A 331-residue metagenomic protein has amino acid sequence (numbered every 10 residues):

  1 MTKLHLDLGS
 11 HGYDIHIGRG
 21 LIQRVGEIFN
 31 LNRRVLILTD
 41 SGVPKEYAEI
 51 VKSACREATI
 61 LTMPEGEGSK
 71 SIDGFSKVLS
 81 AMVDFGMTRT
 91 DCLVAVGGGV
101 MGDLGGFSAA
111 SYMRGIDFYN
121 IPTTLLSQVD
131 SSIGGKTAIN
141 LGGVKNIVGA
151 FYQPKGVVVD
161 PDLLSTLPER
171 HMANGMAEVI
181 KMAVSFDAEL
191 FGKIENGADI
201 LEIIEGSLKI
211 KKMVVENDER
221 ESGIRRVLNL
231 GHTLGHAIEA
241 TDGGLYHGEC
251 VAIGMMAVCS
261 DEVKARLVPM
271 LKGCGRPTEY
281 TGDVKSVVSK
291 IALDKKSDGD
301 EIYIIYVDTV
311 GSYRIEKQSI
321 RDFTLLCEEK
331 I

Functional and structural regions predicted by a protein language model:
M1-C92: ATP/NTP phosphate-donor binding region
G9, N30, F107-E195: A glycine/threonine-rich phosphate-anchoring loop and its flanking beta-alpha core in nucleotide/phosphate-binding
G18, I37, P122, D160 (+3 more regions): Residue-level signal for inorganic ion chemistry
E65-G66, V96-G98, L230-G231: Glycine-rich beta-strand-to-loop/alpha-helix junction loops that act as flexible
D84-T90, Y112-I121, A240-E249, E262-A265: Phosphate-handling active-site elements
V100-F107, Q128, A237: Short glycine/serine/threonine-rich phosphate/pyrophosphate-binding segments that cradle anionic phosphate groups
A177-V179, K264-I331: C-terminal charged capping/lid subdomain of soluble metabolic enzymes
G192-S286: Active-site segments that bind and position negatively charged phosphate/pyrophosphate groups
